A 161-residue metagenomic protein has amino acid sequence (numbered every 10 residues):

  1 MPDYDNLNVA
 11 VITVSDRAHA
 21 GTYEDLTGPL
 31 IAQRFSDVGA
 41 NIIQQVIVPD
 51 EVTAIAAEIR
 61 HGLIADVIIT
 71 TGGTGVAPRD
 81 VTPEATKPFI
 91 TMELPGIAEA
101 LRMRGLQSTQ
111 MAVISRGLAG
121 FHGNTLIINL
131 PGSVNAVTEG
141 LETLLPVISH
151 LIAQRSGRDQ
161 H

Functional and structural regions predicted by a protein language model:
M1-H161: Non-catalytic beta/alpha edge segments that cap or flank active sites
